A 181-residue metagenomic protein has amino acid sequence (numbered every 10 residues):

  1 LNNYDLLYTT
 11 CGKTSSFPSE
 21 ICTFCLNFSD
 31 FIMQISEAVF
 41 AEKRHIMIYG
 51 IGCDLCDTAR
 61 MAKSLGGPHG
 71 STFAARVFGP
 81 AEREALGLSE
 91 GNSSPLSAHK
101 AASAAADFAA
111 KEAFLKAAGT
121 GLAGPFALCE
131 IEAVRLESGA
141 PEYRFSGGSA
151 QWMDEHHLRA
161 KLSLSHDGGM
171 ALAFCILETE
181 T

Functional and structural regions predicted by a protein language model:
L1-L6, L26-F31: Short hydrophobic targeting helices and cationic amphipathic motifs that mediate membrane/organellar targeting
N2, S19-C22, Q34-S36: Intrinsically disordered, low-complexity segments enriched in serine/proline and basic residues
L6, T14-S19, R44: Ser/Thr/Pro/Gly-rich low-complexity, intrinsically disordered segments
L7-T14, I32-I35: N-terminal compositionally biased or targeting/leader segments
C11, C22-C25: Cysteine-centered motifs
F17, E37-F40, R159: Residue-level detector of intrinsically disordered, flexible termini and proteolytic processing junctions
N27-I46: Short, Lys/Arg-enriched N-terminal segments with co-localized hydrophobic residues within the first ~10-30 amino acids
E42-T181: Core catalytic alpha/beta fold that binds nucleotide/phospho-ligands
